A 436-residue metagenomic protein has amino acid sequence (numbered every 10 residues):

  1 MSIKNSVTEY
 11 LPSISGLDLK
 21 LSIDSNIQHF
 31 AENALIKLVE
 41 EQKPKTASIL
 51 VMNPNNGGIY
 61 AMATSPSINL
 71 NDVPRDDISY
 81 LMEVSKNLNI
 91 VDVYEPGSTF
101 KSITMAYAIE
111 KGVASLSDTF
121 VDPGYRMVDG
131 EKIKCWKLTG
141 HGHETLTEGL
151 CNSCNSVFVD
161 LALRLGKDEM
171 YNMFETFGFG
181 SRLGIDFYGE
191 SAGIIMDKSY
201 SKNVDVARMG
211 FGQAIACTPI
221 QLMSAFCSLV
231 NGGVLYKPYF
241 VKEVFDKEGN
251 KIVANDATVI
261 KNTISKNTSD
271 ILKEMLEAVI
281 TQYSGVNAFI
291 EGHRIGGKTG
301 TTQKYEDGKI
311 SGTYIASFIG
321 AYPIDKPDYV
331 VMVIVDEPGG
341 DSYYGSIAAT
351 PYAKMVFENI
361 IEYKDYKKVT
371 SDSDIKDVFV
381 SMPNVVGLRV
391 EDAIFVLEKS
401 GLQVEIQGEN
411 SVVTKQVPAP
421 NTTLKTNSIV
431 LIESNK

Functional and structural regions predicted by a protein language model:
S2-Y10, I23, P54-S98, I103-V335: Beta-lactam-recognizing serine transpeptidase/beta-lactamase-like catalytic domain environment
K4-A47: Conserved, well-ordered alpha-helix/loop/beta-strand core segments that scaffold catalytic motifs
K20, S48-N53, Y60-T64, V330-I334 (+2 more regions): Soluble periplasmic/extracytoplasmic beta-strand elements of cell-envelope proteins
A31, G149, A353: A helicase ATPase "motif cassette" and its flanking acidic/Ser/Thr-rich regulatory loops
A34-N56, T64, V93: Flexible, solvent-exposed loop/hinge segments and secondary-structure transition points
E41, S117-D118, G184, G401-S411: Short, well-structured beta-strand/strand-turn elements
T46-I49, E291, S317, G408-E409: Short loop/turn microsegments at loop-to-beta-strand junctions
G292, E306, V333-K436: Ligand-recognition elements built from short beta-strands and adjacent flexible loops
